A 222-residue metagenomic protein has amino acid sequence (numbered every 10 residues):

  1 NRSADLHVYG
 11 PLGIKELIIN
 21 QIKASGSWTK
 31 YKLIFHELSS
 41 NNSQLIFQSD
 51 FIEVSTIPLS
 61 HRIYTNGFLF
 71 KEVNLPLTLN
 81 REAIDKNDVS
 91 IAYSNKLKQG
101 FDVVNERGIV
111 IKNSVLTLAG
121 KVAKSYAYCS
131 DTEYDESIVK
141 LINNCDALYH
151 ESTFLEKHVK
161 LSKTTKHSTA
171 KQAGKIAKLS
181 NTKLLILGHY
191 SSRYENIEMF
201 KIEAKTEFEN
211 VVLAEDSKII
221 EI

Functional and structural regions predicted by a protein language model:
N1-E37: Active-site HxH/HxHxD metal-binding segment of metal-dependent hydrolases
A4, T29-I34, S49-D50, A123-K124 (+1 more regions): A short helix-to-beta-strand connector/capping loop
Y9, I34-S39, S55-I57, V212-A214: General small-molecule cofactor/ligand-binding pocket signal
G10, F70-E72, I222: Hydrophobic side chains in beta-strands
L38-S43, D135-I222: Binuclear metal-ion centers of metallo-dependent hydrolases, dominated by the metallo-beta-lactamase
S43-S49, V103, I220: Short acidic-hydrophobic surface loop/beta-edge motif
F51-Y128, T132-L141, A147: Active-site-proximal loop/helix segment associated with metal-binding centers of metalloenzymes
